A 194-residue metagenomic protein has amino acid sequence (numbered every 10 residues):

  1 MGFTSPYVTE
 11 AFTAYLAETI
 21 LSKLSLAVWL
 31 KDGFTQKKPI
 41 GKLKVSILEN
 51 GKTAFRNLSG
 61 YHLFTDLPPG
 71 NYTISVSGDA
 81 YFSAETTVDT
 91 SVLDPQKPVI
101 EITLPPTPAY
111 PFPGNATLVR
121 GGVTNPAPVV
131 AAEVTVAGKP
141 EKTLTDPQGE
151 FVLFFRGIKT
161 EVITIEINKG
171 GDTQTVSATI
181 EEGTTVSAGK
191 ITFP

Functional and structural regions predicted by a protein language model:
M1-S25, K31-D32, P95-L118, T192-F193: Beta-strand-rich domain onsets/edges
T19-L21, N57, T65-P69, F112-G114 (+3 more regions): Surface-exposed coil/turn segments at beta-strand junctions on protein surfaces, enriched
K23, P39-G41, P69, A116 (+2 more regions): Short proline/glycine-enriched turn/loop motifs at strand-loop junctions of beta-rich domains
L30-T35, V123-N125: Short solvent-exposed capping/turn motifs at the termini of beta-strands
F34, E49-G51, A80-F82, A127 (+2 more regions): Solvent-exposed strand-loop boundary residues in beta-sheet-rich modules
K37-L63, A137-F154: Short, acidic Ser/Thr/Gly-rich low-complexity loop/linker segments typical of extracellular and cell-surface proteins
L63-L93, K159-T179: A short, solvent-exposed loop/turn motif at the edges and junctions of modular extracellular/periplasmic domains
T135, K139-P194: Structured core of small recognition/catalytic domains
